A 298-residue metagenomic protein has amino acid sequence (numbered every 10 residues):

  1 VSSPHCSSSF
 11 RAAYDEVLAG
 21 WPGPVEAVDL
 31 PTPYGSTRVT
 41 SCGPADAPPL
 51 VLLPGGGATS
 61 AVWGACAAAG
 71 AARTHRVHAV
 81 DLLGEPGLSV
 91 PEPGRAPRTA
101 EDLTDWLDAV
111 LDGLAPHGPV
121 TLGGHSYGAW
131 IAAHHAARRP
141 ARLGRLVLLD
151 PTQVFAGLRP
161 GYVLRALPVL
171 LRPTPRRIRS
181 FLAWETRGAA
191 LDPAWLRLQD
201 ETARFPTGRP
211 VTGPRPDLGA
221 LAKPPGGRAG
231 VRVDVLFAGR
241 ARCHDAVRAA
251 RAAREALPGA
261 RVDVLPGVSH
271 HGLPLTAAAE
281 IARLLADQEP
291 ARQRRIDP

Functional and structural regions predicted by a protein language model:
V1-D29: An N-terminal hydrophobic leader/cap segment in hydrolases
F10, P33-S89: Conserved HGGG/HGGXW glycine-rich cap/lid loop of the alpha/beta-hydrolase fold
H78-G123, A282: Active-site loop/oxyanion-hole signature of alpha/beta-hydrolase fold enzymes
G124, G128, A132: Gly/Ala-rich beta-loop-alpha elbow adjacent to hydrolase catalytic centers
A133-A137, L143-P173: Flexible "cap/lid" loop of the alpha/beta hydrolase fold
G157-P160, R172-G227: Conserved alpha/beta-hydrolase catalytic His-Asp/Glu region
P210-E255, V264, G272: Conserved serine/cysteine hydrolase catalytic core
G259-P298: Catalytic active-site module of serine/aspartate enzymes centered on a nucleophile-bearing elbow/loop
